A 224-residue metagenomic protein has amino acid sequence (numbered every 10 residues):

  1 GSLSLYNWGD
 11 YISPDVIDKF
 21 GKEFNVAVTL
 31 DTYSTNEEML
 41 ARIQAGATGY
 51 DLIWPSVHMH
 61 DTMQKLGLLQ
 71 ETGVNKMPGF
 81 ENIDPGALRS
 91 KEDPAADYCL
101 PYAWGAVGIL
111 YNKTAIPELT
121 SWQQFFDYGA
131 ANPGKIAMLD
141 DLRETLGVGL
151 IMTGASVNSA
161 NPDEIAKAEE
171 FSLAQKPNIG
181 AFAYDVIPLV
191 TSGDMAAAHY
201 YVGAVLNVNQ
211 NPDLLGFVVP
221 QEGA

Functional and structural regions predicted by a protein language model:
G1-T62: Early extracytoplasmic/lumenal segment of secretory-pathway proteins
N7, Y11, G49, I53-D194: Extracytoplasmic ligand-binding site segments that recognize negatively charged/polar headgroups
I17, Q64-L66, Q210: Short, solvent-exposed loop/turn and secondary-structure capping segments
K22-F24, G46, N132, Q175 (+1 more regions): Short, structurally constrained coil/turn elements that cap an alpha-helix or connect an alpha-helix to the following
V28-L30, I136, F217: Generic structural signal for residues in well-ordered beta-strands
Y33-S34, K76-G79, E222-G223: Short, acidic/turn-prone active-site loops that include or flank metal/cofactor- and phosphate-binding residues
N178-A224: Extracytoplasmic/periplasmic substrate-binding proteins
